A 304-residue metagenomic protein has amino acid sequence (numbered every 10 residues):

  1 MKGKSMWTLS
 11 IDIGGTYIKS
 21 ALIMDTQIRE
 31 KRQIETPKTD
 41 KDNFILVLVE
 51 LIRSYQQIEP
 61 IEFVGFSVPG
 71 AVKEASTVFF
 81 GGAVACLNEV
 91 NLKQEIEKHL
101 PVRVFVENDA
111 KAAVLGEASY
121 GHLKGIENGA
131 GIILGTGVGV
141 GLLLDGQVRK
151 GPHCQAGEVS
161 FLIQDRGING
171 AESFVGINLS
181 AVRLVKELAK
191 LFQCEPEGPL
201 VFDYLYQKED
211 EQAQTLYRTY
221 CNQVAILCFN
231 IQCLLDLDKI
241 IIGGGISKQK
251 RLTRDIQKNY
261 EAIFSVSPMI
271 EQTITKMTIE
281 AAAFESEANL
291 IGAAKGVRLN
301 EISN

Functional and structural regions predicted by a protein language model:
K2-F63, V72-A75, K98-V102, S119-G125 (+1 more regions): ATP-binding/phosphotransfer module of carbohydrate and carboxylate kinases, centering on a glycine-rich
Q33-E35, A83, H153, Q164: Short clusters of small/polar residues that mark proteolytic maturation junctions
P69-V72, G135-G137: Short glycine-rich anion-binding loops that position phosphate/pyrophosphate groups of nucleotides and phosphorylated
T77-E89: A charged helix-plus-loop insertion that forms the helical arch/lid used to bind and gate nucleic-acid substrates
A83-A85, F105-K111, I133-L134, E280-A288: Active-site nucleophile and cofactor-binding loops and adjacent substrate-binding regions of central metabolic enzymes
K93-G129: Active-site neighborhood for divalent-cation/phosphate handling
K124-N178: Glycine-rich phosphate-binding loop of actin/hexokinase-like ATP-binding domains
